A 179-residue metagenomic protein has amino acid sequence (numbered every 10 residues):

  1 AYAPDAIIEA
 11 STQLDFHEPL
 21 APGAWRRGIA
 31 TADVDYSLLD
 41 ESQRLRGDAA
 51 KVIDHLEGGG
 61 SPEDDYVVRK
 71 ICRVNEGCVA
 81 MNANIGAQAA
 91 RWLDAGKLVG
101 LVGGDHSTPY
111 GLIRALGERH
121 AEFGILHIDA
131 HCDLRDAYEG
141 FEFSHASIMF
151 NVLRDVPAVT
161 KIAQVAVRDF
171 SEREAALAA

Functional and structural regions predicted by a protein language model:
A1-A179: Conserved alpha-helical scaffold segments that buttress catalytic/binding sites
